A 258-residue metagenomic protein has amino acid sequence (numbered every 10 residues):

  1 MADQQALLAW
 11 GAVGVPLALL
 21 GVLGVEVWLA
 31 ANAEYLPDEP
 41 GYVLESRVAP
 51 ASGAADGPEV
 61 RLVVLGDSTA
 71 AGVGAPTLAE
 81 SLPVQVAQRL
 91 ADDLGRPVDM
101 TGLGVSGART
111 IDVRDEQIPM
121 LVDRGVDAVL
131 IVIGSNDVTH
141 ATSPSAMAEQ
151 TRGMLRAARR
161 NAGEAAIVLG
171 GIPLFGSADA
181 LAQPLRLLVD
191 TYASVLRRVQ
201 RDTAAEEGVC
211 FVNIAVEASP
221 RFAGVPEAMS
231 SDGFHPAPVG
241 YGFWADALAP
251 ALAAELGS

Functional and structural regions predicted by a protein language model:
M1-V63, A249, A253-L256: N-terminal secretory targeting modules
R61-V63, T69-E149: Conserved SGNH/GDSL esterase-like catalytic core that processes O-acyl groups on lipids and polysaccharides
A87, M154, Q200: Aromatic/hydrophobic pocket-lining residues that form π-stacking "cages" and hydrophobic walls in ligand
G102-G104, G171, N213-V216: Residue-level recognition of beta-strand->loop/alpha-helix junctions
V132, G170-G171: Alpha/beta-hydrolase-fold catalytic nucleophile elbow
T151-R156, R197: Generic structural signal for well-ordered alpha-helices, preferentially at hydrophobic/aromatic core positions
A162-A166: A short helix->loop->beta-strand "cap" motif at the edges of active sites that frequently abuts
F175-S258: Catalytic His-Asp segment of secreted/periplasmic serine-dependent ester chemistry enzymes
